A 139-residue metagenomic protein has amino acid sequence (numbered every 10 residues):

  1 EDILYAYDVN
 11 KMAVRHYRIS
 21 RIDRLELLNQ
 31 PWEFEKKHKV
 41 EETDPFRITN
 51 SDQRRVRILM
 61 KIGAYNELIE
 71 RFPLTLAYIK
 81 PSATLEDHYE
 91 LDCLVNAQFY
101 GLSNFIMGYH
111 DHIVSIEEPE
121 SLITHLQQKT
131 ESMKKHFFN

Functional and structural regions predicted by a protein language model:
E1-V56: Core beta-strand-centered patch of the WYL/Sm-like small regulatory domain
P45-N139: Polybasic (Lys/Arg-rich)
